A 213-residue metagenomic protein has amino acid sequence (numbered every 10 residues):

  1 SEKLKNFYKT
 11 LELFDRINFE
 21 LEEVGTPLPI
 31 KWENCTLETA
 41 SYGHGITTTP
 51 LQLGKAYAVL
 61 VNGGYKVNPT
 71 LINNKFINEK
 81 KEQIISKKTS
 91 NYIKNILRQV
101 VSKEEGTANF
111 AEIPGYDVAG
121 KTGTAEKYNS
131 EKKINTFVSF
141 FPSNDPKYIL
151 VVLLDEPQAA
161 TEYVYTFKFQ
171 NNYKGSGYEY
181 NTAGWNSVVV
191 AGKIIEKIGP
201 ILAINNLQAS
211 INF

Functional and structural regions predicted by a protein language model:
S1-Q170, A183, S187, I211-F213: Beta-lactam-recognizing serine transpeptidase/beta-lactamase-like catalytic domain environment
V61, V101, G192-G199, A203: Short amphipathic alpha-helical signal-transduction/dimerization elements
K174-E179, V190: C-terminal soluble interaction/assembly domains
Y178, K197-F213: Gram-negative outer-membrane assembly/targeting C-terminal domains
